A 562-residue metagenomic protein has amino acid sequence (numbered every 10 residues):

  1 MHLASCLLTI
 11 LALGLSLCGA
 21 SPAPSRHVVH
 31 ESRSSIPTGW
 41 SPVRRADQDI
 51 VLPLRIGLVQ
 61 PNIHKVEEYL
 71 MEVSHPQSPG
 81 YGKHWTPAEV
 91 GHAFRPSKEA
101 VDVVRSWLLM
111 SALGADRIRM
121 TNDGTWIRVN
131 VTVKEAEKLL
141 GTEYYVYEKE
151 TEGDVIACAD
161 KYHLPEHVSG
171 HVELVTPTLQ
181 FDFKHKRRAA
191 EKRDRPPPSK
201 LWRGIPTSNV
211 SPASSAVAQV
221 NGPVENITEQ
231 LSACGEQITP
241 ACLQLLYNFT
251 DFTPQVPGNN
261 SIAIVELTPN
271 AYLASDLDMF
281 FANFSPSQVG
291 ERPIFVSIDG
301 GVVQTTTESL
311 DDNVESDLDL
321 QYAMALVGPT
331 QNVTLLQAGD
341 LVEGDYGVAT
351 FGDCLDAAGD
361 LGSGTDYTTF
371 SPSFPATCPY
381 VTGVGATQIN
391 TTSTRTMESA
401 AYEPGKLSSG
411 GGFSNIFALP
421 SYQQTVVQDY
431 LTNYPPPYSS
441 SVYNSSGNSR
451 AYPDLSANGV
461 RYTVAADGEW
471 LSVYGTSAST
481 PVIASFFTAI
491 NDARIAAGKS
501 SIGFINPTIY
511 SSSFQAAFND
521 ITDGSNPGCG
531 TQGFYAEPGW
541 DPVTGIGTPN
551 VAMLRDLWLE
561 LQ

Functional and structural regions predicted by a protein language model:
M1-A23: Fungal secretory targeting signals
S21-R119, R128, V133-A358, S363-A386 (+3 more regions): Substrate-binding/charge-relay-adjacent region of secreted/lumenal peptidase catalytic domains
G290-E291, T334-L335, G383-A386, T392-E398 (+2 more regions): Acidic/polar loop patches that form or flank catalytic/metal-binding clefts of enzymes that bind anionic ligands
C378-V426: Non-catalytic alpha/beta scaffold blocks inside enzyme catalytic domains
V426, Y430, Y434, S440-V442 (+1 more regions): An often Trp-containing, charged/polar helix-loop segment at the C-terminal end of enzyme catalytic cores
A478-N491: Active-site-proximal alpha-helical segments within enzyme catalytic domains
